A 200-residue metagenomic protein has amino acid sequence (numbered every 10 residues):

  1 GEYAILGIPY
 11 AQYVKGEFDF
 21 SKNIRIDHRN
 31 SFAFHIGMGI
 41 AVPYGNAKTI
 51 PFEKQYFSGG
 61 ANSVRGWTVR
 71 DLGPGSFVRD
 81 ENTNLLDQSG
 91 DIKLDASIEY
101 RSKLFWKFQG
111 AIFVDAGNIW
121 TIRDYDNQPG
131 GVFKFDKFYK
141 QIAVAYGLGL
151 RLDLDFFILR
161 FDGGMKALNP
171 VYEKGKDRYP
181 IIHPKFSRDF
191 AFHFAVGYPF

Functional and structural regions predicted by a protein language model:
G1-S102, I112-F135: C-terminal outer-membrane beta-barrel translocator/porin domains of Gram-negative envelope proteins and their
R25-R29, K103-K107, L154-F157, G197: Outer-membrane beta-barrel channels and translocator barrels
F32-I36, G110-V114, L148, L159-F161 (+1 more regions): Transmembrane beta-strands of outer-membrane beta-barrel proteins
L94-S102, A116, I142-R151, F192-V196: Conserved C-terminal beta-signal and adjacent last beta-strands/turns of outer-membrane beta-barrel proteins
A116-F133, F156, G164-I182: C-terminal beta-signal and adjacent terminal beta-strands/loops of Gram-negative outer-membrane beta-barrel proteins
Q128-L154: Strand-loop-strand
F138, I181-F186: Short proline/glycine-enriched turn/loop segments at secondary-structure junctions
L152-F156, F186-F200: Outer-membrane beta-barrel "beta-signal"
